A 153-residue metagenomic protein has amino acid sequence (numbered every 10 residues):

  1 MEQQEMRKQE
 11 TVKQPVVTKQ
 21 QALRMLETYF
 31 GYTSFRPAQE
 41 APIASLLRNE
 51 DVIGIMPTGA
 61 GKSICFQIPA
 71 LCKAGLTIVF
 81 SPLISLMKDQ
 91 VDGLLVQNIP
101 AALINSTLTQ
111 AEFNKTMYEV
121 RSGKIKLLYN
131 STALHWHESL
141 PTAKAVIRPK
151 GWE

Functional and structural regions predicted by a protein language model:
M1-K13: Interdomain "pre-motor" coupling segment immediately N-terminal to P-loop NTPase/helicase cores
E2-Q3, Q20-L23, Y32, I68-L71 (+1 more regions): A short alpha-helix capping/helix-coil boundary motif
E10-P57: Conserved pre-motif I regulatory segment
P37-E153: Conserved P-loop/Walker A NTP-binding site and adjacent catalytic elements of P-loop NTPases
